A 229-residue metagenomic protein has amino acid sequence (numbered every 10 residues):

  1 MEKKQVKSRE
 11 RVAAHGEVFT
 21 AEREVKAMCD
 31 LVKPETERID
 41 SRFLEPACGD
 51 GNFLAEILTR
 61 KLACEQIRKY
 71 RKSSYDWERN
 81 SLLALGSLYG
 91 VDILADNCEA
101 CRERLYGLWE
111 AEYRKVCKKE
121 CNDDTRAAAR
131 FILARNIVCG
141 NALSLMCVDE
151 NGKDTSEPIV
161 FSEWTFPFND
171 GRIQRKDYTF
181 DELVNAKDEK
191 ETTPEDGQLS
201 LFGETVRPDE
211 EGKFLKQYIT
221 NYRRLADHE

Functional and structural regions predicted by a protein language model:
E2-E229: SAM-dependent methyltransferase catalytic region
